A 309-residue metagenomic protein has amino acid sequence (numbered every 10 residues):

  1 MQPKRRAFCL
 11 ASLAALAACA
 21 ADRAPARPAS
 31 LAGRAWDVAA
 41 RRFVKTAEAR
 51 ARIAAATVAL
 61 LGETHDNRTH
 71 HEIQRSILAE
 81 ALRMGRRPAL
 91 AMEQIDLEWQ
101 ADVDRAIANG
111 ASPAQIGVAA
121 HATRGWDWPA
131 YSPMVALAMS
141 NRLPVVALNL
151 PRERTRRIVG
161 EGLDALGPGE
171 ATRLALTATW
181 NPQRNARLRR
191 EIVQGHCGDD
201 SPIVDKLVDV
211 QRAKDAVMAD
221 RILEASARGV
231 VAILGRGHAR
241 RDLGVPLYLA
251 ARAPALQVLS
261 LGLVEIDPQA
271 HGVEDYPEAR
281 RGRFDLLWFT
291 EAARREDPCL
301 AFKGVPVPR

Functional and structural regions predicted by a protein language model:
M1-A14: N-terminal secretory signal peptides and thylakoid transit peptides that target proteins across membranes
L13-A21: Hydrophobic h-region of N-terminal signal peptides that target proteins for export in Gram-negative bacteria
A20-A56: N- or domain-start disorder-to-order transition segments that initiate the globular core
R41-R42, T46-L82: Zymogen propeptides
N67-H71, R87-A89, L97-D104: Membrane-embedded segments
A89-Q94, S260-G262: Short internal beta-strands
A101-A225: A substrate-binding/cap region within the structured catalytic cores of diverse enzymes
V217-D220, H238-R309: C-terminal regions of proteins
